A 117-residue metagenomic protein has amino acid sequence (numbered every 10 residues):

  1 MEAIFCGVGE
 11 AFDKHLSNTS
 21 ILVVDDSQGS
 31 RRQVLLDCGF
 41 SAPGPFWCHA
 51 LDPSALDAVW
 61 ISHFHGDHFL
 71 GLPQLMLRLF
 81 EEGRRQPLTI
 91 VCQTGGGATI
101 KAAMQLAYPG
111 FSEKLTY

Functional and structural regions predicted by a protein language model:
M1-Y117: Binuclear metal-dependent hydrolase catalytic cores
